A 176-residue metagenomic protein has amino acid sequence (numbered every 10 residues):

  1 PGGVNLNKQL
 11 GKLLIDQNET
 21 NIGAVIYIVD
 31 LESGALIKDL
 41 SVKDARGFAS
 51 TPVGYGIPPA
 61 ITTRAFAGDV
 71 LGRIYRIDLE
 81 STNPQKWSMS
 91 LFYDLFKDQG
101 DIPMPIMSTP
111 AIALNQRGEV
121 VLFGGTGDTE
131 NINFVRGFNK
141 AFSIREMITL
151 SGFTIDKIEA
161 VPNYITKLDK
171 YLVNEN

Functional and structural regions predicted by a protein language model:
P1-N176: Beta-propeller fold recognition
